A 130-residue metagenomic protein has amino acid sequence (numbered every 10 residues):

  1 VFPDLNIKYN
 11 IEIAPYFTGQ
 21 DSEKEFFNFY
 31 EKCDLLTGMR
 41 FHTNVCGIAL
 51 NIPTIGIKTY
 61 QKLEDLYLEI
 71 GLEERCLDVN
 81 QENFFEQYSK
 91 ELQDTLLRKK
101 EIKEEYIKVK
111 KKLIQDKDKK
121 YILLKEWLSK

Functional and structural regions predicted by a protein language model:
V1-K130: Active-site anion-handling motifs in enzyme catalytic cores
